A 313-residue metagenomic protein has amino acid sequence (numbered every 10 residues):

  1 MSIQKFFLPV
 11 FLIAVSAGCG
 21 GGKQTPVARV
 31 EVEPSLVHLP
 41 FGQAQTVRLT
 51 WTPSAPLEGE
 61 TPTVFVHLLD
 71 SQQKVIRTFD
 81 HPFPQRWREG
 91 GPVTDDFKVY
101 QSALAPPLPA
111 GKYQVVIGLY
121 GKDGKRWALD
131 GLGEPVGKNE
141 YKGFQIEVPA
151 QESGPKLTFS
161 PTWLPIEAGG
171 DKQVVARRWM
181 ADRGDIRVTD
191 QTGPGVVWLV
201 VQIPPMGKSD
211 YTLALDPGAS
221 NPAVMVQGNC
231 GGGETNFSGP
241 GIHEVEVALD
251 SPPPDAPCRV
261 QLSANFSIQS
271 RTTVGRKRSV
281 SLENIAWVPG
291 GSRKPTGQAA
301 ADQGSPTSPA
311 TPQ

Functional and structural regions predicted by a protein language model:
M1-L8: Bacterial N-terminal signal peptides that target proteins for export
F11-G20: Hydrophobic h-region of N-terminal signal peptides that target proteins for export in Gram-negative bacteria
C19-Q313: C-terminal luminal/periplasmic domains and tails of membrane-associated envelope-modifying transferases
